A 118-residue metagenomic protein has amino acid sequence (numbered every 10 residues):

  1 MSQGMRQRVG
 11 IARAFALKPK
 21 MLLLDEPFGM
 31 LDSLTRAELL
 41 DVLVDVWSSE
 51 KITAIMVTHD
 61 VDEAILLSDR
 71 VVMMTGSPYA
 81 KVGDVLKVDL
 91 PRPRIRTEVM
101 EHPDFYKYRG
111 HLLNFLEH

Functional and structural regions predicted by a protein language model:
S2-R8: ABC ATPase nucleotide-binding domain "signature motif"
I11: Hydrophobic anchor residue at the start of the ABC signature
L17: Conserved signature/switch motifs of ABC ATPase nucleotide-binding domains
L22-D25: Catalytic Walker B motif of ABC-type/P-loop ATPase nucleotide-binding domains
R36-E50: Helical segment within the ABC ATPase nucleotide-binding domain
K51-V57: Conserved H-loop
L66-M73: Conserved catalytic segment of ABC-fold P-loop ATPases
S77-K107: Conserved beta-strand-loop-alpha-helix hinge in the C-terminal portion of ABC ATPase nucleotide-binding domains
